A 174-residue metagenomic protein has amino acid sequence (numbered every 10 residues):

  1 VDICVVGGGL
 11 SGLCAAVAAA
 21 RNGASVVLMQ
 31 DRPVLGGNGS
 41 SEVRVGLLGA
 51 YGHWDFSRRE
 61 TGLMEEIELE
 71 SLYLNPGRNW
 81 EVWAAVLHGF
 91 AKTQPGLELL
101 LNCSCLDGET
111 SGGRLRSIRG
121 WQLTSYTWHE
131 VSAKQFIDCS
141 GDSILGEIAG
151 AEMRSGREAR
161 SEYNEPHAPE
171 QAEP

Functional and structural regions predicted by a protein language model:
V1, S125-Q135: Core beta-strand elements of the Rossmann-like FAD/NAD(P) dinucleotide-binding domain in flavoenzyme oxidoreductases
V1-G9: Beta1/beta-strand and adjacent pyrophosphate-binding region of the FAD-binding site in flavoprotein oxidoreductases
V6, V131-G141: Short hydrophobic core segments
G12: N-terminal Rossmann-fold NAD(P) dinucleotide-binding loop
A18, A24-S25, Q30-R114, R154 (+1 more regions): Conserved N-terminal/central alpha/beta ligand/cofactor-binding core
S117-Q122: Short beta-strand segments that buttress and anchor functional surface loops
D138-P174: Glycine-rich loop(s) and the adjacent beta-strand/alpha-helix scaffold that form part
